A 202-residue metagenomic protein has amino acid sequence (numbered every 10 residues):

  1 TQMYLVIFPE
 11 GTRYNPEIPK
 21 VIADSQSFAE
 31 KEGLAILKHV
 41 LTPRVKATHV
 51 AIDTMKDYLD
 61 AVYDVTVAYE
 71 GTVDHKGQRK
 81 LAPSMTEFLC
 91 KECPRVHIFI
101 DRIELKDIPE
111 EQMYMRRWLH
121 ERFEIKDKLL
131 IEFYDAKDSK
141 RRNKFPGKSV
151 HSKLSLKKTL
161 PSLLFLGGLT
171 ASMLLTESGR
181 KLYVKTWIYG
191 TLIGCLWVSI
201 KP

Functional and structural regions predicted by a protein language model:
T1-P202: Non-catalytic C-terminal accessory region of glycerolipid acyltransferases and related lyso-lipid remodeling enzymes
